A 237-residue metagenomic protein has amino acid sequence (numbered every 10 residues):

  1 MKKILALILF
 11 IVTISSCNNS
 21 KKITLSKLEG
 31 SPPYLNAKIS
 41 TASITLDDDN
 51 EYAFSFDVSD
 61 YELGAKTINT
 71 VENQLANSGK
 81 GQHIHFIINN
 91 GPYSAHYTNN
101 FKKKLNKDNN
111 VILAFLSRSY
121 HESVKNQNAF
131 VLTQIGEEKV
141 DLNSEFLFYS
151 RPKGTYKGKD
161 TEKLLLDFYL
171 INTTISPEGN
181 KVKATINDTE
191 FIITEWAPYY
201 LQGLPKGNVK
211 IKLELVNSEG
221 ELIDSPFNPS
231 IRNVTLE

Functional and structural regions predicted by a protein language model:
T13-S16: C-terminal motif of bacterial Sec signal peptides marking the signal peptidase cleavage site
S20-D49, I135-G158: Short, compositionally biased P/S/T/A/G/V-rich stretches that sit at domain boundaries
D47-S55, A65-E72, G158-D167: Short coil/turn motif common to extracellular beta-sandwich-like domains
Y52, F56, D108-R118, F168 (+1 more regions): Short, well-structured beta-strand segments within conserved domains
Y61-H83, I171-A184: Solvent-exposed loop/turn segments flanking beta-strands in beta-repeat/beta-sandwich domains
L63, Y93, S117-N126, F191 (+1 more regions): Short acidic/polar inter-strand loop motif in beta-rich domains
G91-T98, D188-W196: Short beta-strand segments within Ig-like beta-sandwich modules, predominantly Fibronectin type-III
S144-K181, F191-T194: Surface-exposed interaction/gating patches
